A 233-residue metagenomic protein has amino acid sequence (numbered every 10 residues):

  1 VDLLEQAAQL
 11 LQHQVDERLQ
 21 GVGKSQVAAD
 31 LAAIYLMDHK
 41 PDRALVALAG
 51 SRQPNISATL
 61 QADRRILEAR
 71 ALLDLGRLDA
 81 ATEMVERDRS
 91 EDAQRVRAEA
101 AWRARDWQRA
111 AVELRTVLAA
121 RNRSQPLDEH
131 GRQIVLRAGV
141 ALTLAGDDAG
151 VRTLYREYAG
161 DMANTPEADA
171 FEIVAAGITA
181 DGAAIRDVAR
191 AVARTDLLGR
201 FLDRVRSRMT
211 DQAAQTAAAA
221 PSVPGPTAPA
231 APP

Functional and structural regions predicted by a protein language model:
A8-G23, A49-L60, T82-Q94, R115-D128 (+2 more regions): Solenoid-like repeat scaffolds
A28, R65, R89, Q94-R97 (+2 more regions): TPR repeat positional signature
V140, L144-P233: C-terminal non-catalytic interaction modules
